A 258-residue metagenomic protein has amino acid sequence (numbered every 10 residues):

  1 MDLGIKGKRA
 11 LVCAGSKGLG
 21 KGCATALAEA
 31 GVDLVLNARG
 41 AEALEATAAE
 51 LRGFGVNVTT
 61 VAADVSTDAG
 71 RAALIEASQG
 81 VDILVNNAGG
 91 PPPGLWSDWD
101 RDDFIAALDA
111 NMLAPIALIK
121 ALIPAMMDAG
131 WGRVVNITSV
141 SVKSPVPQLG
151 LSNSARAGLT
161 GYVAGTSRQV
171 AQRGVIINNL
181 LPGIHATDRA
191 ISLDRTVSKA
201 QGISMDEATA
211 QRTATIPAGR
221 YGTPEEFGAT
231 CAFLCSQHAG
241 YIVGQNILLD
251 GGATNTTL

Functional and structural regions predicted by a protein language model:
D2-L3, S144, A232, V243-L258: Short C-terminal tail/terminal secondary-structure segment of NAD(P)H-dependent dehydrogenase/reductase domains
R9, A14-G18: Conserved glycine-rich cofactor-binding loop
L95-S97, D103-L108, V134, R212-T213: Substrate-binding pocket helix/loop in short-chain dehydrogenase/reductase
I119-K120, A164: A short, exposed helix-loop element centered on a Lys and neighboring polar residues
P124, R168-Q169, G240: Alpha-helical segment proximal to the catalytic Tyr-Lys
V135-G158, V163-Q172, I184-H185: Catalytic loop of short-chain dehydrogenase/reductase
A171, I176, I242-G244: Short, small/polar-rich loop/turn modules that mediate ligand/substrate recognition or access, typified
